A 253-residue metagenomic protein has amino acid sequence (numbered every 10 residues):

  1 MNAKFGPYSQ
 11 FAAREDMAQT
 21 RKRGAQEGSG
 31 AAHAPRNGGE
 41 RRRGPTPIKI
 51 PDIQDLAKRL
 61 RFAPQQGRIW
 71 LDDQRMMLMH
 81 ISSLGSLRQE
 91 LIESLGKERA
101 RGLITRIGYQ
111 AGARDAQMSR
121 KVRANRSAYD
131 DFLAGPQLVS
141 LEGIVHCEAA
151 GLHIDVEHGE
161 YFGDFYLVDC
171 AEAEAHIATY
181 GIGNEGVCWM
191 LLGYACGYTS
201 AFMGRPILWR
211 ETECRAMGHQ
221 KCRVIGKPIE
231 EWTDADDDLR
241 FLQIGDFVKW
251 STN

Functional and structural regions predicted by a protein language model:
N2-M190, R205-N253: N-terminal accessory segment detector
F202: Conserved glycine-/histidine-rich ATP-lid loop and adjacent helix of the Bergerat-fold HATPase_c
